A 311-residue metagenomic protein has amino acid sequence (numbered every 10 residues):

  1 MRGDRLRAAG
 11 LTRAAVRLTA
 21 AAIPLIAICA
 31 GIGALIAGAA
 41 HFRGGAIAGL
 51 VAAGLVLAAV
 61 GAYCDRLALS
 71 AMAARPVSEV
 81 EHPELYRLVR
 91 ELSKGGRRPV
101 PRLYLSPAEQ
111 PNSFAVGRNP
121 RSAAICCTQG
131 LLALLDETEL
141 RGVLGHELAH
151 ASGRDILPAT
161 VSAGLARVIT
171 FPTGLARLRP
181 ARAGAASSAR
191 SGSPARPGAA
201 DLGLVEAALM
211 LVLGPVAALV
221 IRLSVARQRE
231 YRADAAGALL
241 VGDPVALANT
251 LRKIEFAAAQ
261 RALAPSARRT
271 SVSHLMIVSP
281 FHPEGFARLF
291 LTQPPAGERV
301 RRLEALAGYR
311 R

Functional and structural regions predicted by a protein language model:
M1-D4, A235-N249, K253, A257 (+2 more regions): C-terminal capping/extension segments of zinc metalloprotease domains
M1-F114, I169-R227, Y231, V241 (+2 more regions): Hydrophobic or amphipathic, alpha-helical segments that drive membrane association/targeting
D65, V89, C127, H146 (+2 more regions): Divalent metal-coordination and catalytic microenvironments
V77, Q129-G142, R288: Short pre-active-site segment immediately N-terminal to the catalytic Zn-binding motif
G95, A115-G117, A264-A267: Replace "in large, NTP-powered and nucleic-acid-processing enzymes" with "in large, NTP-powered factors and other
P99-P101, E109, R121-A123, S271-S273: Envelope-exposed proteins and targeting segments
C126, D136-S152, L157: Short alpha-helix carrying the canonical HExxH Zn2+-binding catalytic motif
L148-R167, A176, V245: Catalytic Zn2+-binding segment of zinc metalloproteases
